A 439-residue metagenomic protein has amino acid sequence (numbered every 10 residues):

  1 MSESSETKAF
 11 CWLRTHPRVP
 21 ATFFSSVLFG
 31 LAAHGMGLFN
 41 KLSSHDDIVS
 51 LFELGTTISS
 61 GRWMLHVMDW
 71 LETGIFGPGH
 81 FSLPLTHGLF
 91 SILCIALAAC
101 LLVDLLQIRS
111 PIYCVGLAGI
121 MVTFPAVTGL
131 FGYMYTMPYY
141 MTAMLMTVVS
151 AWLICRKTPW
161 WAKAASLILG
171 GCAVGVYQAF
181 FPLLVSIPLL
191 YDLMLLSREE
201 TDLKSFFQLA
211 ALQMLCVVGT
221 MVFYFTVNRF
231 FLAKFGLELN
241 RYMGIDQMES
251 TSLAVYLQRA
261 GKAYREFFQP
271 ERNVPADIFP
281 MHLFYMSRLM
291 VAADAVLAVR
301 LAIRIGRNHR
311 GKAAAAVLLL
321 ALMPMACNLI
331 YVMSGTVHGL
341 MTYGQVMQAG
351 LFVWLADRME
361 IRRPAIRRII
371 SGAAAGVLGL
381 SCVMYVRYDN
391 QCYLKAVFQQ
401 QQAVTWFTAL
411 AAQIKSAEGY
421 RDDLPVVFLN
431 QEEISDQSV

Functional and structural regions predicted by a protein language model:
A32-S50, T56-M68: Extracytoplasmic catalytic/substrate-binding loops of multi-pass membrane glycan-assembly enzymes
I58, R62, H87-L93, I112-C155 (+5 more regions): Membrane-interface micro-motifs in multi-pass membrane enzymes
T147-A162, L195-T201: Membrane-interface transmembrane helices that cradle and orient dolichyl/undecaprenyl
A162-Q178, L183-L184, L189: Membrane-interface alpha helices of multi-pass inner-membrane proteins
K163, A292, R358-Y388: Signature aromatic-anchored transmembrane alpha helix within multi-pass, membrane-resident enzymes that catalyze glycan
L183-V218: Perimembrane helix-loop-helix junctions
Q269-R272, A276-A314: Hydrophobic, aromatic-rich transmembrane alpha-helices and their immediate juxtamembrane boundary segments
L380-S438: Membrane-embedded, lumen/periplasm-facing catalytic core of multi-pass transferases that use lipid-linked donors
